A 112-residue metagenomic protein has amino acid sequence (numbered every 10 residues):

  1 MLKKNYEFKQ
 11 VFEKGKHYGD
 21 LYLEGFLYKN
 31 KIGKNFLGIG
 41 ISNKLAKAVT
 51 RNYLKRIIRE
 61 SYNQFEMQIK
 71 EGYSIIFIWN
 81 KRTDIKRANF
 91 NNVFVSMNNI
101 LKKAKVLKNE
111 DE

Functional and structural regions predicted by a protein language model:
M1-E112: Positively charged, solvent-exposed patches that mediate nucleic-acid binding
